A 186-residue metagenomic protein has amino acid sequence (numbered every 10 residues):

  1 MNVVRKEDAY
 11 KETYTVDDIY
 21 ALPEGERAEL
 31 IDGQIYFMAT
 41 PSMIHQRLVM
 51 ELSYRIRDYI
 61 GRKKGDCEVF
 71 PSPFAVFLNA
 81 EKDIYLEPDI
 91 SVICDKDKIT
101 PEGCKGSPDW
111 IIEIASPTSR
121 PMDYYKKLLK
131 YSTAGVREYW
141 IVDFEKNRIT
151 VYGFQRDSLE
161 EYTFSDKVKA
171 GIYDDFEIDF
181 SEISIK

Functional and structural regions predicted by a protein language model:
M1-K186: Gly/Pro/Ser/Thr-rich low-complexity, intrinsically disordered segments predominantly at protein N-termini
